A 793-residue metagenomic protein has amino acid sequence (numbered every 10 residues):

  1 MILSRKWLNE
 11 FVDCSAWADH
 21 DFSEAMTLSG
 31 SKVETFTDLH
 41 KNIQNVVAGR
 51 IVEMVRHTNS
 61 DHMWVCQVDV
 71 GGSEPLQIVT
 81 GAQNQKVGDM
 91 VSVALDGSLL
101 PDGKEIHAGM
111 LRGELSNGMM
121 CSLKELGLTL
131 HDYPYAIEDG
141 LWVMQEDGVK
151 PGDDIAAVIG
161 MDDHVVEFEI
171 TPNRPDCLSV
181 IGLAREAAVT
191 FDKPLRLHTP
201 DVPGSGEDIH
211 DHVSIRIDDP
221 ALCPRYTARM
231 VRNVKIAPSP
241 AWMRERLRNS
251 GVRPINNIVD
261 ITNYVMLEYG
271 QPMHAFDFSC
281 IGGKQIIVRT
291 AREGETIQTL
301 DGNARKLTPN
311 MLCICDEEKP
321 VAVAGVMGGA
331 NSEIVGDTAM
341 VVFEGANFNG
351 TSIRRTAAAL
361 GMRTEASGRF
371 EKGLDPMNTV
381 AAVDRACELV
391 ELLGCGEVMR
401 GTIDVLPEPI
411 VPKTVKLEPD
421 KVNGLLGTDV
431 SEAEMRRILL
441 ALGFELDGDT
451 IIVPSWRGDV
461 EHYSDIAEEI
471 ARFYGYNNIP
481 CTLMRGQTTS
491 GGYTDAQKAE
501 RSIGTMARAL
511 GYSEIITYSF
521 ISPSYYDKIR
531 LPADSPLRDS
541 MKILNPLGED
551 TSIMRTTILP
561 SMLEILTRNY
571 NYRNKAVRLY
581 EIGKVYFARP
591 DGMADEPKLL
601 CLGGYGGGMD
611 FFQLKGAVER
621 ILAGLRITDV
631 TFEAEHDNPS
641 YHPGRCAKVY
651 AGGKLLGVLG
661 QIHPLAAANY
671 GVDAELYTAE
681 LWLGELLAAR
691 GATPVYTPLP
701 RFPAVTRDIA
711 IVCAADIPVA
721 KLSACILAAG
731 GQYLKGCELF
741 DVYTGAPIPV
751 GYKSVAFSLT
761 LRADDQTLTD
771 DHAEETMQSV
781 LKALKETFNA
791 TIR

Functional and structural regions predicted by a protein language model:
M1-E207, V342, G361, E365 (+4 more regions): Phosphate-backbone binding interfaces of nucleic-acid-interacting proteins
R5, E24, D38, W64 (+2 more regions): Glycine/proline-enriched, intrinsically flexible loops and inter-domain linkers
E34, A48-I78, E245, N256 (+1 more regions): Conserved mixed alpha/beta core segments that line enzyme active sites in large multi-domain catalysts
H40-Q44, G204-S205, T488-T489, Y493 (+3 more regions): Beta-rich nucleic-acid/ligand-interaction surfaces
L115-D132, A136-L141, A156, M311-V411 (+4 more regions): Mobile "lid/hinge" segments at catalytic clefts and subdomain interfaces of large enzymes
G182, V415-K575, R707, T760-R762 (+1 more regions): Extended, well-folded interaction surfaces typified by the phenylalanyl-tRNA synthetase beta subunit core
A187, F191-I217, G394-V422, D429: Terminal amphipathic helices with adjacent charged low-complexity linkers/tails
A441-G443, D459, R589-C601, G608-R793: A carboxyl-terminal module marker
